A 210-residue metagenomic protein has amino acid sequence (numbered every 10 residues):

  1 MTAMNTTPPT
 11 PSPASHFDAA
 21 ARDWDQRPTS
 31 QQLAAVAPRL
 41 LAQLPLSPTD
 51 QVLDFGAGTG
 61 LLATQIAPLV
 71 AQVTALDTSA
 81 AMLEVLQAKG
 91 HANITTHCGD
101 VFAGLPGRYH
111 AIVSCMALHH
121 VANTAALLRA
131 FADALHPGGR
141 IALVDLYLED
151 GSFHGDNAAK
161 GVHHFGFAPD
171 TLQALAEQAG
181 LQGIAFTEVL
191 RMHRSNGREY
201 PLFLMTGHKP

Functional and structural regions predicted by a protein language model:
T2-L46, L61-L62, V85, L190: Conserved class I S-adenosyl-L-methionine
P8-S12, R27-Q31, L62, A142-E199: C-terminal alpha-helical "lid/dimerization" subdomain adjacent to the S-adenosyl-L-methionine
Q51, G139-R140: Short glycine-centered segments of the SAM/dcSAM-binding site in methyltransferase folds
L53-A103: Class I SAM-dependent methyltransferase SAM/SAH-binding core
V113: A conserved beta-strand element that flanks and buttresses the S-adenosyl-L-methionine
M116-A117: Short catalytic micro-motifs in class I SAM-dependent methyltransferases
A126-P137: A short glycine-rich, Lys/Arg-flanked "PGG" loop and its adjoining helix->strand segment in the class I
M205-P210: C-terminal lobe and adjacent flexible extensions of AdoMet/dcAdoMet transferase-like proteins
